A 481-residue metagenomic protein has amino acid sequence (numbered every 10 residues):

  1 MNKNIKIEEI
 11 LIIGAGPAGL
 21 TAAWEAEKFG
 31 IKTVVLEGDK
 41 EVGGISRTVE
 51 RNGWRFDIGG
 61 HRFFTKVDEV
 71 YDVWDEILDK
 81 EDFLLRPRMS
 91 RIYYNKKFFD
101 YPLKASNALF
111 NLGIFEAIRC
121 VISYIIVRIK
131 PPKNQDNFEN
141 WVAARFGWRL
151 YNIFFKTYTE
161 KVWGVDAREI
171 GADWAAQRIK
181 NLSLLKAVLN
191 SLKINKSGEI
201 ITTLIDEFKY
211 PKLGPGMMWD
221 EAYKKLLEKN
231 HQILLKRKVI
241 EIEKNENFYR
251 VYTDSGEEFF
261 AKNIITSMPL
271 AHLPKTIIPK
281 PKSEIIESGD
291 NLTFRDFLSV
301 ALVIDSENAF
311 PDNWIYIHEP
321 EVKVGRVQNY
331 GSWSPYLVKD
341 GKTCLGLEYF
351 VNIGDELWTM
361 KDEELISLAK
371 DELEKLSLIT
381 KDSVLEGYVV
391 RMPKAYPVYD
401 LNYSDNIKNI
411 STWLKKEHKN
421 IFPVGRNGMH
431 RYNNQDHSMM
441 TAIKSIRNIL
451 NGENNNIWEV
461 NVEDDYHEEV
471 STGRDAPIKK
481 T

Functional and structural regions predicted by a protein language model:
E8-V35: N-terminal Rossmann-like FAD-binding beta1-loop-alpha1 element of flavoenzymes
E27-E50: Glycine-rich FAD pyrophosphate-binding loop
F29, R237-E363, S367-L378, D382 (+2 more regions): Mid-domain catalytic core of redox enzymes that form a hydrophobic substrate pocket/lid adjacent to a catalytic redox
T48, V70-Y93, R149-I153, F294-R295 (+3 more regions): A short alpha-helix-loop-beta-strand transition element characteristic of N-terminal alpha/beta dinucleotide-binding
N52-K130: Dinucleotide-binding Rossmann-like beta1-alpha1 core, especially the glycine-rich loop that anchors the ADP
I118-I242: Active-site/ligand-binding neighborhood in enzyme catalytic cores
I366-K415, P423, H467: Flavin (FAD/FMN) cofactor-binding core of flavoprotein oxidoreductases
L401-T481: C-terminal lid/capping helical subdomain adjacent to the catalytic/cofactor pocket in oxidative enzymes
